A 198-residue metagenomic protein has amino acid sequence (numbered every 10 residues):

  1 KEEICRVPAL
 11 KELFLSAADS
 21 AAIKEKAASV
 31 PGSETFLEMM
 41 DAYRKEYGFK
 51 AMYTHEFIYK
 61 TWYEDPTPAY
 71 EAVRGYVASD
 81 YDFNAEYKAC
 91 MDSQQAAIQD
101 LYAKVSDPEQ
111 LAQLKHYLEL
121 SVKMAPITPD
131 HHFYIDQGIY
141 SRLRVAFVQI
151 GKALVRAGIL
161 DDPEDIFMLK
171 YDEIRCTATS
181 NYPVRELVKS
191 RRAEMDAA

Functional and structural regions predicted by a protein language model:
K1-A198: Contiguous hydrophobic, helix-prone segments at protein termini that mediate membrane targeting/anchoring
